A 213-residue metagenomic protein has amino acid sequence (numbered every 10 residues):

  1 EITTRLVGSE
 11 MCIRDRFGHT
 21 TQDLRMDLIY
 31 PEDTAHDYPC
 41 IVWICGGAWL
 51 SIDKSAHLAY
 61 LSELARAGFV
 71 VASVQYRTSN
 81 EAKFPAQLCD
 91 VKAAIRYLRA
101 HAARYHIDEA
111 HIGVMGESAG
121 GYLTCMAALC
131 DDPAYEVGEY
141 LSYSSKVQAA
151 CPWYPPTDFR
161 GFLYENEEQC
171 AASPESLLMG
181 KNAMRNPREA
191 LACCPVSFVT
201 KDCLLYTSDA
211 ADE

Functional and structural regions predicted by a protein language model:
E1-G8, I13, Y206-E213: Single conserved hydrophobic/aromatic residue that forms the stacking wall/gate of nucleotide- or nucleobase-binding
R5, S9-T34: N-terminal cap/lid segment of alpha/beta-hydrolase-fold proteins
D37-G46: Short beta-strand element of the alpha/beta-hydrolase
S55-A72: Short amphipathic alpha-helix adjacent to the substrate-entry channel of hydrolases
K83-A102: Alpha/beta-hydrolase active-site loop
A100-Y164: Primarily recognizes the serine-hydrolase "nucleophile elbow" in alpha/beta-hydrolase and SGNH/GDSL folds
S142-S144, A149, N186-L205: The feature captures the conserved acid-bearing segment of alpha/beta-hydrolase catalytic domains
G161-F198: Mobile cap/lid helix-loop segments that gate and shape the active-site cleft of serine hydrolases
